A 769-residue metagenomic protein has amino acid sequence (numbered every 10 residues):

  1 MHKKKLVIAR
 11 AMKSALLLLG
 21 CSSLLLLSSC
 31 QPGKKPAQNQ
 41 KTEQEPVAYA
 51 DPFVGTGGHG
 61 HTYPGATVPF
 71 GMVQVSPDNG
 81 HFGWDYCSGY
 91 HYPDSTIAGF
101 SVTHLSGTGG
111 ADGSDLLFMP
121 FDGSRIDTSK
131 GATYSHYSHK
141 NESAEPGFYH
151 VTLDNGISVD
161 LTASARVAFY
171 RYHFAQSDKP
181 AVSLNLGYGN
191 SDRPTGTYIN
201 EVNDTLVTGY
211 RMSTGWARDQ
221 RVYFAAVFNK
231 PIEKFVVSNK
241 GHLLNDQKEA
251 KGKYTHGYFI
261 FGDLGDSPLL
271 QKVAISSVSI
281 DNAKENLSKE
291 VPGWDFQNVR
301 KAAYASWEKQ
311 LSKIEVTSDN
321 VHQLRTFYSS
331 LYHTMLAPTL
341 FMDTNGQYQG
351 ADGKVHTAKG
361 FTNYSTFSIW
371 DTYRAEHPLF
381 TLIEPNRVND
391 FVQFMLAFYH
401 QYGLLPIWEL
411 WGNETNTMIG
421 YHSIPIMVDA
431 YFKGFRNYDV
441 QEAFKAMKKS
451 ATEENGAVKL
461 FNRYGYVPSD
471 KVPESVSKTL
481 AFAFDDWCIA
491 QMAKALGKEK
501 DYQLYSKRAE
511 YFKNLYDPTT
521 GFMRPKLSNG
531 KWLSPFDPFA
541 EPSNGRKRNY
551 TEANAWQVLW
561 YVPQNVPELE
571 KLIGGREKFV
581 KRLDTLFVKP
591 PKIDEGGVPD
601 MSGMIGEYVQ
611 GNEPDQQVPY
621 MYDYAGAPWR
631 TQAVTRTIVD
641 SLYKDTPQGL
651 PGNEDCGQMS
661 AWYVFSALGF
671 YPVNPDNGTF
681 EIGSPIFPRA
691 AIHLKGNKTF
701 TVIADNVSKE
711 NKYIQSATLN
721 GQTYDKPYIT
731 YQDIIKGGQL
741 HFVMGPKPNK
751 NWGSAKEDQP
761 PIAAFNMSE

Functional and structural regions predicted by a protein language model:
K3-L17: Bacterial N-terminal signal peptides that target proteins for export
L26-S29: C-terminal motif of bacterial Sec signal peptides marking the signal peptidase cleavage site
P36-H377, T381-P425, Y431-L480, C488 (+10 more regions): Accessory carbohydrate-recognition regions in carbohydrate-active enzymes
D485: ATP-dependent phospho-/nucleotidyl transfer catalytic cores
Y713: Extracellular attachment/recognition segments
